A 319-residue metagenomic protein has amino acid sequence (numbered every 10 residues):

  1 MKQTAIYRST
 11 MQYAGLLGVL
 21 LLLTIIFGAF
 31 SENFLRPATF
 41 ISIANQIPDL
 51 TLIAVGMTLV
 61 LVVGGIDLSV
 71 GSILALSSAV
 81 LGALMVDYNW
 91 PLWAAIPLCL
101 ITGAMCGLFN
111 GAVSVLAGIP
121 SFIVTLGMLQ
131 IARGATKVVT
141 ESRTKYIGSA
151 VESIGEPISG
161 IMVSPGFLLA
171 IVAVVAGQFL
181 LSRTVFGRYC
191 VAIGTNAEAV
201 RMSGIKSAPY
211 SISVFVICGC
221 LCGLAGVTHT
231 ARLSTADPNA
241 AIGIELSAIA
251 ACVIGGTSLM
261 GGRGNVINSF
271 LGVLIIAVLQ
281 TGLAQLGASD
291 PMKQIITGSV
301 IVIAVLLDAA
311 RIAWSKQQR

Functional and structural regions predicted by a protein language model:
M1-I25, A29, M202-P209, R232 (+1 more regions): Cytosolic-side transmembrane-helix boundaries in multi-pass membrane proteins
R8, A117, S121-T184, Y210-S213 (+3 more regions): Transmembrane helix-bundle core of multi-pass membrane transporters and related energy-transducing complexes
Y13-G18, I43, T51, S72-L76 (+7 more regions): Hydrophobic alpha-helical transmembrane segments
L16-G28, M57-T58, L129, R133-G134 (+5 more regions): Hydrophobic core segments of alpha-helical transmembrane domains in multi-pass membrane transport and ion-translocation
L22-Y88, V113-G118, C252, G256-V266 (+2 more regions): Single transmembrane alpha-helix segments in multi-pass membrane proteins
V55, L59, S72, I96 (+10 more regions): Hydrophobic positions within alpha-helical transmembrane segments of bacterial inner-membrane proteins
W90-C99, M105-N110, S114, G160-A236: Helix-loop-helix "hairpin" substructures at the membrane interface of multi-pass membrane proteins
C222, L233-G298: Transmembrane alpha-helical segments in multi-pass inner-membrane proteins
